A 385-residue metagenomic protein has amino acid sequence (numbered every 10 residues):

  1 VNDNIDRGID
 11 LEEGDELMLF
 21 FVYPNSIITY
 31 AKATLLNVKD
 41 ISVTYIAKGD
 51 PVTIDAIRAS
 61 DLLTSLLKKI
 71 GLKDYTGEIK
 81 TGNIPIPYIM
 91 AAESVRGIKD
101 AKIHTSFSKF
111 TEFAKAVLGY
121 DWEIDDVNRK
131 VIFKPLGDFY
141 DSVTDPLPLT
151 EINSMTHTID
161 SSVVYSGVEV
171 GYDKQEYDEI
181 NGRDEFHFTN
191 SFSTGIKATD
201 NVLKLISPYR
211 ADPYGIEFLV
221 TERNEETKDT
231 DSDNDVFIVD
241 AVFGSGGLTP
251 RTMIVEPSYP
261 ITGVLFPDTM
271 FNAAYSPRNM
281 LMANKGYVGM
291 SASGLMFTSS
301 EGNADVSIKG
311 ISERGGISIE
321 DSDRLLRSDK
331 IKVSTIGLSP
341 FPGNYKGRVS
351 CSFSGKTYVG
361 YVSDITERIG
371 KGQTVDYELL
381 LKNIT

Functional and structural regions predicted by a protein language model:
V1-D10, I103-H104: Beta-sandwich interaction modules
E12, E16-M18, V22-D61: Exposed low-complexity, polar/acidic, P/S/T/G-rich flexible segments that act as propeptides, protease-susceptible
K48-T385: C-terminal extracytoplasmic interaction modules
